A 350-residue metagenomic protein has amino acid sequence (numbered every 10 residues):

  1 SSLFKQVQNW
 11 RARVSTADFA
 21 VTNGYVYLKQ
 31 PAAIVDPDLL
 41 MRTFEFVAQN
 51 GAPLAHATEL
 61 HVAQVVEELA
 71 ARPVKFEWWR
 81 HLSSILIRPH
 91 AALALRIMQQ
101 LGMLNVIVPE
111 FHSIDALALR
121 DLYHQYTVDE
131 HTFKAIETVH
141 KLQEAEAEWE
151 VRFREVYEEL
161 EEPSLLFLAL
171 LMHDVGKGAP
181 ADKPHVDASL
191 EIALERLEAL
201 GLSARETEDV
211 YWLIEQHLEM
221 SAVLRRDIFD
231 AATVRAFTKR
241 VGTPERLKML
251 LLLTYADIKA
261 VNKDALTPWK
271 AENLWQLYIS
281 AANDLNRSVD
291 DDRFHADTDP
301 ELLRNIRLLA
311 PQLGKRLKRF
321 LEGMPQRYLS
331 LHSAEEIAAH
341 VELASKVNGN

Functional and structural regions predicted by a protein language model:
S1, T127-V128, R154-S288: Divalent metal-dependent catalytic cores for phosphoryl transfer on phosphate-bearing substrates
S1-L122: Non-catalytic interface/linker regions that flank or bridge core catalytic/transmembrane domains
S1-L3, L54-V62, V74-W79, L93-G102 (+8 more regions): Short coil/turn segments at secondary-structure boundaries
S1-Y25, T233-N350: Regulatory modules associated with amino-acid/nitrogen control
Q6-V26, Q100-R120, T127-V175, P180: Active-site-adjacent "gating/activation" loops or surface patches in catalytic cores
P37-N50, S84, I97-Q100, E137 (+3 more regions): Short, hydrophobic/amphipathic alpha-helical patches that form generic packing surfaces within helical domains
V47-A57, N105-V106, Q143-A147, G176-P180 (+1 more regions): Short helix-capping/linker segments at secondary-structure and domain boundaries
L117-D121, E144-E159, L194-E195, A231-F237 (+2 more regions): Flexible, glycine/threonine-enriched loop-and-boundary segments that flank and lead into catalytic domains of large
